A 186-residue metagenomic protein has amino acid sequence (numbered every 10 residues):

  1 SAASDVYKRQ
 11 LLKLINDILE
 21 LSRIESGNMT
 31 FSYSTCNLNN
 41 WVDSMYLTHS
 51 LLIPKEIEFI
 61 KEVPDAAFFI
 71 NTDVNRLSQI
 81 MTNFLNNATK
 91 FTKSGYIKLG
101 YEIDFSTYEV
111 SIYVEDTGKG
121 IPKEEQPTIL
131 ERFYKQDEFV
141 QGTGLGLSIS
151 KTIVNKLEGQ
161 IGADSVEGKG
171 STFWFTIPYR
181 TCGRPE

Functional and structural regions predicted by a protein language model:
S1-Y7, L145: Short, small-residue-biased leader/transition segments that mark boundaries at the very start of proteins
Q10-L21, W41, F84: Coiled-coil phosphoacceptor/dimerization helix of two-component systems
S22-Y33: Helix-loop junction within the histidine kinase core
S32-C36, P54, E58-F68: Conserved catalytic submotifs in the C-terminal HATPase_c
I121-F133: Short conserved segment of the HATPase_c
G146, S150: Short alpha-helical Gxxx[C/S/T] motif in the catalytic ATP-binding
E158-D164: Glycine-rich ATP-binding loops of the HATPase_c
